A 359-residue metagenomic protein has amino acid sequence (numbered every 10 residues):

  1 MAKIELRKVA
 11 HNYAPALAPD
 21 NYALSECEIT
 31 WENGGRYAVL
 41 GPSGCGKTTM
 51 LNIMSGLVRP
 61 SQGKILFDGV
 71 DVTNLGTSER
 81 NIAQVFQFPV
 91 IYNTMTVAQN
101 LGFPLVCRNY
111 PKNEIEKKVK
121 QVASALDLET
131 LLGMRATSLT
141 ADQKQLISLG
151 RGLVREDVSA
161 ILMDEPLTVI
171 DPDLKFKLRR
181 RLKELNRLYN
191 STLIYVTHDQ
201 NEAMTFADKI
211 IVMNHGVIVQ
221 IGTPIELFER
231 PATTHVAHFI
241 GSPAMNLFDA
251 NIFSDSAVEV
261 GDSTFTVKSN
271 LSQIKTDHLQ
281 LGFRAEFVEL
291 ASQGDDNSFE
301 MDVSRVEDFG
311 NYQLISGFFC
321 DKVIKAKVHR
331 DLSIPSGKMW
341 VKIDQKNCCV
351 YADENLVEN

Functional and structural regions predicted by a protein language model:
L24, T30-N33: Conserved hydrophobic segment flanking the Walker A/P-loop of ABC-type ATPase nucleotide-binding domains
Y37-A38, Q84: Short beta-strand immediately N-terminal to the Walker A/P-loop
L40-P42: The feature captures the beta-strand-to-loop junction immediately N-terminal to the Walker
S55: Helix-to-loop junction immediately C-terminal to a conserved catalytic motif
G63-D71: Conserved ABC transporter NBD signature motif
N81, I91, M95-H235: ABC ATPase nucleotide-binding domains
F253-N359: Non-catalytic connector elements of ABC transporters
